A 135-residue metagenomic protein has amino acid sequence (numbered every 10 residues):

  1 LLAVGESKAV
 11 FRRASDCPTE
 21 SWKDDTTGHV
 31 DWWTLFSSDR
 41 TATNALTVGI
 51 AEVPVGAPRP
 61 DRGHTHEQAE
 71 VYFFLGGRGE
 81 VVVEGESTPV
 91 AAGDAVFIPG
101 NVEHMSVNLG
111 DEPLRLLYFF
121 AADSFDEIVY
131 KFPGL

Functional and structural regions predicted by a protein language model:
L1-L46, P54, P60, I128-L135: A short, N-terminal "cap"/entry segment at the start of jelly-roll beta-barrel domains of the cupin/DSBH fold
R40-T41, A95, L109: Short polar/acidic secondary-structure junctions
V48-A51, V71, F97, D111-I128: A short hydrophobic beta-strand segment most commonly corresponding to one strand of the jelly-roll/cupin
I50-P54, H64-V82, F119-A121: Short, conserved beta-strand element in jelly-roll/cupin
P60-R62, V81-V82, I98, H104-G110: Short beta-strand His + acidic residue motifs that chelate non-heme Fe in jelly-roll/DSBH and cupin folds
V71, R78-E80, S87, E103 (+1 more regions): Structural motif
G85-G100: Short acidic-glycine-tyrosine-enriched beta hairpin
